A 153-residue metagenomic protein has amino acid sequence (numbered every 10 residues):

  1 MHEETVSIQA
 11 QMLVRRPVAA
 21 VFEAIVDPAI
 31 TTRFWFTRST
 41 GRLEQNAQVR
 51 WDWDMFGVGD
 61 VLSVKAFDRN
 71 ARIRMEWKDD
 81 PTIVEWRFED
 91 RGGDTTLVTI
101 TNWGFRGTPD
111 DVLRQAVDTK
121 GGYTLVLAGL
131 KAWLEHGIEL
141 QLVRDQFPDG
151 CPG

Functional and structural regions predicted by a protein language model:
M1-T40, G153: Hydrophobic ligand-binding cavity/cleft-lining segments
I8-A10, L62, V84-W86, V98 (+1 more regions): Hydrophobic residues positioned within well-ordered beta-strands of beta-sheet architectures
V18-A19, K65-N70, F88-L97: A short, structured loop/turn motif at beta-sheet edges
V21-F22, T31, V49, V64 (+4 more regions): Hydrophobic pocket/interface hotspot
R33-F34, L43, Q141-R144: Short, hydrophobic secondary-structure boundary micro-motifs
R38-I83: Glycine-rich portal/gate segments that line the openings of hydrophobic small-molecule binding cavities
E76-L125: Beta-strand/loop substructures that line and gate deep hydrophobic ligand-binding cavities in soluble
G104-G153: A conserved amphipathic terminal alpha-helix motif
